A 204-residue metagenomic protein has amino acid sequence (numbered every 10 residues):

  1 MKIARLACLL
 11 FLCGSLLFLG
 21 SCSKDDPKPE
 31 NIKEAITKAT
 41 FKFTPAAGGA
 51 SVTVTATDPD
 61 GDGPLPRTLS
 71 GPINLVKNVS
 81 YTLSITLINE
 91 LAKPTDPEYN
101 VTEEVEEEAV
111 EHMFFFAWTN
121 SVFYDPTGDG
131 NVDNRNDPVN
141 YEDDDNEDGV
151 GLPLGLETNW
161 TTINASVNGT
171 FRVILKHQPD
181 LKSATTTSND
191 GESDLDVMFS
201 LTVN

Functional and structural regions predicted by a protein language model:
M1-L10: Bacterial N-terminal signal peptides that target proteins for export
I3, G14-F41: Bacterial Sec-dependent N-terminal signal peptides
L10-C13, A109: Low-complexity, intrinsically disordered regions enriched in charged/polar residues
E30-N204: First exposed extracellular module after export/assembly in secreted or surface-exposed proteins
